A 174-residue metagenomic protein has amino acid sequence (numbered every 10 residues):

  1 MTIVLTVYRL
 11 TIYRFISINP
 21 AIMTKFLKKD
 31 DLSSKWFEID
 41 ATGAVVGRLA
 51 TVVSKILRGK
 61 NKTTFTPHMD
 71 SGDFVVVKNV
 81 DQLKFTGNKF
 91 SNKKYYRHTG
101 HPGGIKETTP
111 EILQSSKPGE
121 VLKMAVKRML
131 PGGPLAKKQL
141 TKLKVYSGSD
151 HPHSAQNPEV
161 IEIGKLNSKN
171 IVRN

Functional and structural regions predicted by a protein language model:
V4-I22: Short, Lys/Arg-enriched N-terminal segments with co-localized hydrophobic residues within the first ~10-30 amino acids
T11, I16, L27-D30, Y146: Small/flexible residues
P20-M124, P134, N157-N174: Ribosome large-subunit tunnel/peptidyl-transferase-proximal elements
D81-L83, G148-P152: Short, internal active-site loops enriched in acidic
L122-K123, K127, L140: Hydrophobic, well-ordered secondary-structure segments
M129-P131: Non-catalytic, well-ordered alpha-helical segments in soluble enzyme domains
A136-Y146: C-terminal structural segments of small proteins and small subunits
